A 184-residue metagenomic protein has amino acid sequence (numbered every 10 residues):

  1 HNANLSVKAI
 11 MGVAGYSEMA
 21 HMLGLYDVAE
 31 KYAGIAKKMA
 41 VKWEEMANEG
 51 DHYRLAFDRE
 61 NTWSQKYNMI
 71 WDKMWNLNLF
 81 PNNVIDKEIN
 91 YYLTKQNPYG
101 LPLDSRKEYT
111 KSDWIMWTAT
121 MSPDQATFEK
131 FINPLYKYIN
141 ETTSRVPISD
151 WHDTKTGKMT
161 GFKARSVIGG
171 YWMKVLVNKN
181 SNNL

Functional and structural regions predicted by a protein language model:
N2-A20: Aromatic-rich carbohydrate-recognition surfaces in CAZymes
N2-V7, K37-N133, K137, E141-V146 (+1 more regions): Extended ligand-binding clefts on enzyme/binding-domain cores
Y16-K31: Inter-helical turn/loop segments and adjacent helix faces that build the functional surface of alpha-helical bundle
V28-K31, I35, T127: Alpha-helical positions within canonical tetratricopeptide repeat
P134, S149-L184: Terminal, non-catalytic domain-edge segments
